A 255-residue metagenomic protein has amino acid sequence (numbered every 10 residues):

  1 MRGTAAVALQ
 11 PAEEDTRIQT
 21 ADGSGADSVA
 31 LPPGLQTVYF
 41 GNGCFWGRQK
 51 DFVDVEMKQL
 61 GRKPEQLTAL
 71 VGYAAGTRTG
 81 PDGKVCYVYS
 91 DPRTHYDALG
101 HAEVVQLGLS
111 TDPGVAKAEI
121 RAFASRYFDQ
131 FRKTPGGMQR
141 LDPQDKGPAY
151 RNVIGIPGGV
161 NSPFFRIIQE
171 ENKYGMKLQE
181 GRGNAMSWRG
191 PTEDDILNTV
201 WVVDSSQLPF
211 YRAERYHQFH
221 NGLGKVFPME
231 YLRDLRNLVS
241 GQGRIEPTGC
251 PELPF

Functional and structural regions predicted by a protein language model:
R2-F255: Flexible coil/turn and secondary-structure edge motifs
